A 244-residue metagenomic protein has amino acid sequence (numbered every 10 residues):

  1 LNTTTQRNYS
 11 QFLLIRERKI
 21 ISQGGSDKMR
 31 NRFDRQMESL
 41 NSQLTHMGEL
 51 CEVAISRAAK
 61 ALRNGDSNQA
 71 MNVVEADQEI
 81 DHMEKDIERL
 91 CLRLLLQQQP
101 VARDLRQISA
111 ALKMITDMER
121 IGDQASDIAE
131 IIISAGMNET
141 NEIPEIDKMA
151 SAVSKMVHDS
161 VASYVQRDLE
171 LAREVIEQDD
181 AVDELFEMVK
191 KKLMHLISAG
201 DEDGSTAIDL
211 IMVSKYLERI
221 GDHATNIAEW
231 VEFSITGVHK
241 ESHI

Functional and structural regions predicted by a protein language model:
L1, R7-K28: Short, Lys/Arg-enriched N-terminal segments with co-localized hydrophobic residues within the first ~10-30 amino acids
Q23-I244: Cytosolic, long alpha-helical scaffolding segments
